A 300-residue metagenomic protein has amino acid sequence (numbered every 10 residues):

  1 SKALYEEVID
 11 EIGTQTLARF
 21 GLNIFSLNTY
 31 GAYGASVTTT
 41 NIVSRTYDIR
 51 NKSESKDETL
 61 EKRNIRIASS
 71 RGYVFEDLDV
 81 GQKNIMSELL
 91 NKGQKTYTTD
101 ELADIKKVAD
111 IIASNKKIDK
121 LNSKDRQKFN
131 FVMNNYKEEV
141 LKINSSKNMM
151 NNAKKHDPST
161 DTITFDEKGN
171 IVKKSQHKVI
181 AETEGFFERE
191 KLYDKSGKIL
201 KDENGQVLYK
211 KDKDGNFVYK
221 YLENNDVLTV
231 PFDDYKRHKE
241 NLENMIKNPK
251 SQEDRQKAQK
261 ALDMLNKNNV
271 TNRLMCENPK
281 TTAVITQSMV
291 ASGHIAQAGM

Functional and structural regions predicted by a protein language model:
S1-R50, M300: Nuclease-adjacent, charged terminal/linker segments that flank catalytic cores
S1-T14, H156-P158, T164-V179, T183-L208 (+5 more regions): Charge-dense, intrinsically disordered terminal/linker segments
Y5, D125, F129, H238-K239 (+3 more regions): Short amphipathic alpha-helical segments that mediate assembly, nucleic-acid/protein binding, or membrane association
E11-Q15, L27, K52-S53, M245-N248 (+2 more regions): Surface-exposed polar/charged interaction patches
K52-L192: Catalytic centers of nucleases
A68, Y73, E167-A258: Catalytic cores of nucleic-acid endonucleases
P249-M300: Cytosolic-side membrane-insertion boundary helix
